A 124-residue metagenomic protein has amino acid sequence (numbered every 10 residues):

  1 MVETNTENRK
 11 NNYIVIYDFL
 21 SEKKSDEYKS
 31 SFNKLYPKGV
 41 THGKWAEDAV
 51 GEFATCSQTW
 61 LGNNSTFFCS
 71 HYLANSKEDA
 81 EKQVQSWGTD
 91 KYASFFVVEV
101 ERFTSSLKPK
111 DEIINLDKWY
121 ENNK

Functional and structural regions predicted by a protein language model:
M1-S57, L61-T66, N75-D79, F103-K124: Short S/T/G/P-rich N-terminal loop/turn motif that feeds into the first structured element of a domain
F32, E81-T89: Short amphipathic alpha-helices in soluble, non-transmembrane regions that often serve as interface/regulatory elements
S70-Y72: Conserved RNP beta-strands of RNA recognition motif
T89-S106: Conserved short beta-strand edge segments in small beta-sheet-based binding/regulatory domains
